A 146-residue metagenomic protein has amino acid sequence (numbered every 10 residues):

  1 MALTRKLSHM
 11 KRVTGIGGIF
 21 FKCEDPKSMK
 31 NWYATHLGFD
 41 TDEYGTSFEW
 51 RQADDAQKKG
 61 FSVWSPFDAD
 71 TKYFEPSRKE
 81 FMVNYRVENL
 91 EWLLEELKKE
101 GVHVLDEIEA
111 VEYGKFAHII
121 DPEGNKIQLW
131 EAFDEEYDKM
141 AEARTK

Functional and structural regions predicted by a protein language model:
A2-G15, Y44, L94-K146: Vicinal oxygen chelate
M10-T14, F20-V63, K99: Core segments of cupin and vicinal oxygen chelate
I16-E24, D70-K98, K115-I120, N125: Vicinal oxygen chelate
F20-F21, W32-Y33, F48, Y85 (+2 more regions): Aromatic side chains
L37-D40, N84-R86, D106-E109: Short linear motifs in intrinsically disordered
Q52, D68, E131-F133: Residue-level signal for short segments within beta-strands and strand-turn junctions of well-structured beta-sheet
Q52-D54, T71, Y85, I120 (+2 more regions): Solvent-exposed, flexible loop/coil residues
S62-K72: Alpha-helix-centered segments that form part of catalytic cores
